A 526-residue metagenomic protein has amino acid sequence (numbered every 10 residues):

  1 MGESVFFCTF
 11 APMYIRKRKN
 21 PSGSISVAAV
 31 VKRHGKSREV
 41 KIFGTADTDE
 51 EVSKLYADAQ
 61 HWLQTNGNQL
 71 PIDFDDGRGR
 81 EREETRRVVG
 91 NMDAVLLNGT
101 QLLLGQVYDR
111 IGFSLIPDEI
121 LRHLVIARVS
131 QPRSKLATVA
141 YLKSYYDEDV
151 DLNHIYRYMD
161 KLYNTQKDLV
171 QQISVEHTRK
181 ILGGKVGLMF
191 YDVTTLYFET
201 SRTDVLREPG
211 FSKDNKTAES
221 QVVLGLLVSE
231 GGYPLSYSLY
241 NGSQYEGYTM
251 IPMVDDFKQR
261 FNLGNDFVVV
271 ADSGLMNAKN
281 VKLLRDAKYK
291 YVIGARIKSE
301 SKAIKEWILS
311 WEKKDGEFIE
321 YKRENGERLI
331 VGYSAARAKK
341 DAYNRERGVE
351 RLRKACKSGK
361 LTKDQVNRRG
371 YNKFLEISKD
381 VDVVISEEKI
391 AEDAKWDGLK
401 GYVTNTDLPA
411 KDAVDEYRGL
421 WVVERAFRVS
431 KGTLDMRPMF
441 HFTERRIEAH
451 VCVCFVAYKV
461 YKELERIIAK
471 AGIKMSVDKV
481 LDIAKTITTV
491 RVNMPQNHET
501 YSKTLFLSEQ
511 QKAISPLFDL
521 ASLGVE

Functional and structural regions predicted by a protein language model:
M1-E119: Conserved glycine(s) in the ABC-transporter nucleotide-binding domain "signature"
G2-F7, A11-I15, G23, K36-V40 (+1 more regions): Anion-binding and metal-coordination hotspots
